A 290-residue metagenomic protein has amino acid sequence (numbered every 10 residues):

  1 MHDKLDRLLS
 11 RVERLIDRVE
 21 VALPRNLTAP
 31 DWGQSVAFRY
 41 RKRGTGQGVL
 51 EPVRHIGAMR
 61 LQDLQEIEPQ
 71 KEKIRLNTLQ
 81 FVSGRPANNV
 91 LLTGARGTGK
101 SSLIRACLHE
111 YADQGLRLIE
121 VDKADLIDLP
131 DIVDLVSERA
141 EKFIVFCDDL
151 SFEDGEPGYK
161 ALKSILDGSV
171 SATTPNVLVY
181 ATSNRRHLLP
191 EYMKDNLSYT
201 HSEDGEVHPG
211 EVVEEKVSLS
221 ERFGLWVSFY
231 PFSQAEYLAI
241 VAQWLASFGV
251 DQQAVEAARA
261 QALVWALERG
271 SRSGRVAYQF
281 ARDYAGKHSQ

Functional and structural regions predicted by a protein language model:
H2-P52: Interdomain "pre-motor" coupling segment immediately N-terminal to P-loop NTPase/helicase cores
D3-R14, R25, G33, Y230-Q290: C-terminal alpha-helical "lid" subdomain
R54-L79: N-terminal pre-Walker A segment at the start of P-loop NTPase domains
G84-A106: Walker A/P-loop nucleotide-binding motif
K100, D128, D154, H187-Y192 (+1 more regions): Switch/connector loops and helix/strand junctions flanking conserved nucleotide-binding motifs in nucleotide-processing
E110-F143, L150-G155: AAA+/P-loop NTPase substrate/partner-engagement loops
I119, Y192-M193, Y199-V217, G224-L238: Conserved AAA+ ATPase "SRH/arginine-finger" region at the nucleotide-binding site
D154-G205: Conserved catalytic/switch belt of AAA+ P-loop NTPases
